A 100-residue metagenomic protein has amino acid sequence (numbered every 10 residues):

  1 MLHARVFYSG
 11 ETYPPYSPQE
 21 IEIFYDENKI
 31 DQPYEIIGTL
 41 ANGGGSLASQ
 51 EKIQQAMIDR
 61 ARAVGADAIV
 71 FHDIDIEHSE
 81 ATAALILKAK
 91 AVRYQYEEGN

Functional and structural regions predicted by a protein language model:
M1-Y13: Bacterial Sec signal peptide processing site at the extreme N-terminus
A4, D59-A61, V92: Short, intrinsically disordered low-complexity segments
A4, Q19-I21, D67-A68, K90: Residue-level marker of intrinsically disordered, low-complexity segments enriched for small/polar residues
Y13-S46: Post-signal-peptide N-terminal segment of Sec-exported extracytoplasmic proteins
P18, E35-I37, A66, T82-I86: Extracytoplasmic
N28-Q32, R62-A66, Y94: A short, structured loop/turn motif at beta-sheet edges
I30, E77-N100: Short acidic, glycine/proline-enriched helix-loop-strand junctions
E35-I74: Short, well-ordered alpha-helical segments
